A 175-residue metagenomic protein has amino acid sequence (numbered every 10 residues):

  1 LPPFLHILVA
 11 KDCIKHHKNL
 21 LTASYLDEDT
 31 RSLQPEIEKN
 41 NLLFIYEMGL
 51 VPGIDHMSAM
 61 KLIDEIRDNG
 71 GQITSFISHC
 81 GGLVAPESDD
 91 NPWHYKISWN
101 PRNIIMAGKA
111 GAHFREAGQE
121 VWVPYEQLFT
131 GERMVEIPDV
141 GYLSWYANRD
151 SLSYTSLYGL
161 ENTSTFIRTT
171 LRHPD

Functional and structural regions predicted by a protein language model:
L1, S24-Y25, M48, C80: Glycine-rich, histidine-containing beta strand-loop boundary motifs that form or position
L1-H6, L21: Rossmann-like NAD(P)-binding element
F4-L8, T30-R31, V51-H56: Short glycine/serine/threonine-rich phosphate/pyrophosphate-binding segments that cradle anionic phosphate groups
A10, I14-K15, A23-Y46: Rossmann-fold NAD(P)-binding glycine/threonine-rich loop
I37-V84: Adenosine-phosphate binding glycine-rich loop
D68-D175: C-terminal catalytic/substrate-binding lobe primarily of soluble NAD(P)-dependent oxidoreductases
